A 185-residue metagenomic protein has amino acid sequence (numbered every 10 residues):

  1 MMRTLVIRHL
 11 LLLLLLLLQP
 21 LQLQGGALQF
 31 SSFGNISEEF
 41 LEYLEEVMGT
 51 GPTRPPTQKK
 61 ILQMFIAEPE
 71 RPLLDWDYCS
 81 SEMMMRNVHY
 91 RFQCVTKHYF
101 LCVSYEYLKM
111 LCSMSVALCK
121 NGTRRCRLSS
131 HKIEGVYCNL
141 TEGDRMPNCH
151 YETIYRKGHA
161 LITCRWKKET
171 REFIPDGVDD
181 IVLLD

Functional and structural regions predicted by a protein language model:
M2-R127: N-terminal "domain-start" segment
R3-T4, M110, L140, C164-W166: Ordered, helix-dominated protein-protein interaction surfaces in large eukaryotic regulatory proteins
N121-T141: Short, structured protein-protein interaction patches enriched in aromatics and acidic/basic residues, typified by
T141-D185: Compact beta-sheet-dominated globular domain cores
